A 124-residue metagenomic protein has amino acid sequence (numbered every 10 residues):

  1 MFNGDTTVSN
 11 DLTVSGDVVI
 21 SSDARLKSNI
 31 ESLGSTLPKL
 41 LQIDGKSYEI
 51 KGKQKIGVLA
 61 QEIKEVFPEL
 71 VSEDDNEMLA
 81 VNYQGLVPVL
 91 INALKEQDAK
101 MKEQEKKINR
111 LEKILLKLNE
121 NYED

Functional and structural regions predicted by a protein language model:
G4-Y83, K100-D124: C-terminal intramolecular chaperone/autoprocessing and neck/assembly modules of extracellular spikes and adhesins
